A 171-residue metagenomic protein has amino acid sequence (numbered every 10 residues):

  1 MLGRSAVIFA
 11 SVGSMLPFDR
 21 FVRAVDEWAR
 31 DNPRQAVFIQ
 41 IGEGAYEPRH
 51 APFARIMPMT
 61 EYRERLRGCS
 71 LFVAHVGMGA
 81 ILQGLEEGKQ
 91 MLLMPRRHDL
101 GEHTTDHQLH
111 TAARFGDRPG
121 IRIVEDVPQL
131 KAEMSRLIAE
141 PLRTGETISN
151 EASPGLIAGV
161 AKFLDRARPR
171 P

Functional and structural regions predicted by a protein language model:
M1-P171: Nucleotide-activated sugar donor-binding and catalytic core shared by glycosyltransferases and related lipid-linked
